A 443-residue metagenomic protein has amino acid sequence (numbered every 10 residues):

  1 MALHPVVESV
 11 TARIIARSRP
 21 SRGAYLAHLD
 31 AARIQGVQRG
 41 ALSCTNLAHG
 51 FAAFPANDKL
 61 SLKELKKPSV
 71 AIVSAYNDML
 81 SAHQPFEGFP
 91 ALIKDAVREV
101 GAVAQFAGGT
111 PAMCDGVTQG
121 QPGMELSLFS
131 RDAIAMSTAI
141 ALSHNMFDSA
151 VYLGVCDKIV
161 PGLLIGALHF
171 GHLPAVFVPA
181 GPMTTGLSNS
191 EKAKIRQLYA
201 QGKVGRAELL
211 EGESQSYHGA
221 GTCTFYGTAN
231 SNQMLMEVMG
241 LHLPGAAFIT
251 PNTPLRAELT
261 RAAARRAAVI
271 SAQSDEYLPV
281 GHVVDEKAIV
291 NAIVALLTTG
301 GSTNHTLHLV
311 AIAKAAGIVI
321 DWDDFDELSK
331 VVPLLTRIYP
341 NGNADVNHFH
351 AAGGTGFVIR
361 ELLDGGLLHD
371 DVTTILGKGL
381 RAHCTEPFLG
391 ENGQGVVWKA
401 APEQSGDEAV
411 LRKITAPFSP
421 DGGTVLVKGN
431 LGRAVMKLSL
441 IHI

Functional and structural regions predicted by a protein language model:
M1-P68, S74-D78, A82, A91-G108 (+5 more regions): Catalytic or ion-coupling anion/metal-binding cores of large enzyme and transporter domains
G88: Acidic/charged coordination and interface sites in well-structured regions
A107-N145: N-terminal small/polar loop signature for handling phosphorylated ligands or for N-terminal nucleophile
A133-S137, G162, N291: Well-ordered alpha-helical segments embedded in enzymatic catalytic cores
L142-L163, V176-V178: A short, small-residue-rich loop immediately preceding and capping a beta-strand
